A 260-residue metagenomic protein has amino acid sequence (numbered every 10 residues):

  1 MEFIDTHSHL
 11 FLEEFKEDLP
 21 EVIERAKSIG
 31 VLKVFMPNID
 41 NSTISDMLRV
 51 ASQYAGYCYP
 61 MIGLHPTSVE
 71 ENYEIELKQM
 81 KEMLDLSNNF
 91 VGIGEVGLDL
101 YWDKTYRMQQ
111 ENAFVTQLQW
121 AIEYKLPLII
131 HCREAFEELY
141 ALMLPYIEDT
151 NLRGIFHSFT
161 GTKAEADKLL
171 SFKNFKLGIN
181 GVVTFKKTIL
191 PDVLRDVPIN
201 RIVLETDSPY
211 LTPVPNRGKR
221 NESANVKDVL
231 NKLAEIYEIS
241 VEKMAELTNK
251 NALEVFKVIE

Functional and structural regions predicted by a protein language model:
M1-E260: Mid-domain alpha/beta scaffold segments of enzyme catalytic cores
